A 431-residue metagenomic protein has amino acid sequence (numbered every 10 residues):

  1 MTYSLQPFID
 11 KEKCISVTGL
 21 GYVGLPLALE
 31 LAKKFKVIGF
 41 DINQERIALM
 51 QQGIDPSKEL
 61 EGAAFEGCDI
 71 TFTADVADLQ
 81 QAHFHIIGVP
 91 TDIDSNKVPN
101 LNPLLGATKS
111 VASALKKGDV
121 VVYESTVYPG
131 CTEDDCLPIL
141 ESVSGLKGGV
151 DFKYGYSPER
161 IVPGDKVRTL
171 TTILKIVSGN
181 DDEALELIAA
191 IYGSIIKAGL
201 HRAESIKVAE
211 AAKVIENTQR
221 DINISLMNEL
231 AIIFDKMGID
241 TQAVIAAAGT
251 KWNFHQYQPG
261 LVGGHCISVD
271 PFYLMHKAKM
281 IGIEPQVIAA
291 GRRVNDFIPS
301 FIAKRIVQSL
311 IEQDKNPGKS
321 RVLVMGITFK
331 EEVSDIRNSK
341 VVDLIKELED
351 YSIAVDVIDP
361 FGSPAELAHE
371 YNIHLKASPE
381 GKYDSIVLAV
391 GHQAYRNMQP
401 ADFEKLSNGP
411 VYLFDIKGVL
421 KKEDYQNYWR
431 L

Functional and structural regions predicted by a protein language model:
M1-L431: Structural/interface elements that position substrates and couple domains in central-metabolism enzymes
